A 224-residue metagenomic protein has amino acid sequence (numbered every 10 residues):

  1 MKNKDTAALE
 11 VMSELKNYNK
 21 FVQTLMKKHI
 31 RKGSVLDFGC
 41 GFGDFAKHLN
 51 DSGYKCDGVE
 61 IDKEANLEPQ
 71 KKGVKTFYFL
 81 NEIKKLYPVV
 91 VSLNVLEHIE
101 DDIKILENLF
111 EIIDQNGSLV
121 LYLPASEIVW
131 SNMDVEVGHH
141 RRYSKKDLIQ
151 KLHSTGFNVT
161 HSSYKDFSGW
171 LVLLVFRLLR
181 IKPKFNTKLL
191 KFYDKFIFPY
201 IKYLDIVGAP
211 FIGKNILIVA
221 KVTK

Functional and structural regions predicted by a protein language model:
M1-L93, I103-L106, Y203, P210-I216 (+1 more regions): Conserved N-terminal segment of class I S-adenosyl-L-methionine
A65, E127-V129, S168: Feature marks short, surface-exposed loop/turn motifs that line or immediately flank catalytic pockets and channel
L93-L96, Y122: Residues lining the SAM
I103-S118: A short glycine-rich, Lys/Arg-flanked "PGG" loop and its adjoining helix->strand segment in the class I
L119-R141, K145-Q150: Short, glycine-/aromatic-enriched active-site segment of Class I SAM-dependent methyltransferases
F157-F167: Conserved S-adenosyl-L-methionine
D166-K224: A C-terminal cap/extension of S-adenosyl-L-methionine-dependent methyltransferases that defines the acceptor-substrate
